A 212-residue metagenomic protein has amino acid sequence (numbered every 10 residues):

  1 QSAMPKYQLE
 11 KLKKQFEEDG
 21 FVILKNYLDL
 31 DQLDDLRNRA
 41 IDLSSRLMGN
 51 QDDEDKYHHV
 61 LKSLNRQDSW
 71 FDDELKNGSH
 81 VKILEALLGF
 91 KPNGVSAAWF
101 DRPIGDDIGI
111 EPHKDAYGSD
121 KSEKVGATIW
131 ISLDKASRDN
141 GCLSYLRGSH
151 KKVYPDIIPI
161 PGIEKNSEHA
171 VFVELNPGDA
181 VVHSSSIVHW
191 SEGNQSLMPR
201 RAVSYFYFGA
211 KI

Functional and structural regions predicted by a protein language model:
Q1, K6, S44-G49, A180 (+1 more regions): Non-heme Fe(II)/2-oxoglutarate
Q1-D19, K25-K121: Non-heme Fe(II)-dependent double-stranded beta-helix
L28-L30, F100-D101, Y117, A136 (+3 more regions): Short, solvent-exposed loop/turn segments at secondary-structure junctions
D68-D73, S167-V171, S191-E192: Active-site rim elements
S96-W99, I129-I131, V203-Y207: A structural signal for short, well-ordered beta-strand segments
D106-V173, I212: Catalytic core of non-heme Fe(II) oxygenases with the double-stranded beta-helix
